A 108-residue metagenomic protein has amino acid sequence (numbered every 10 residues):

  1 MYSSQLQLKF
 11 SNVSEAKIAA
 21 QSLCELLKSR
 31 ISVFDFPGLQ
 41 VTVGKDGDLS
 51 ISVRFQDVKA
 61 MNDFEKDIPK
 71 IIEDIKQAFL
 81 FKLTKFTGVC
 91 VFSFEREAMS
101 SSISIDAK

Functional and structural regions predicted by a protein language model:
M1-S50, R54-E73, L83-K108: Short S/T/G/P-rich N-terminal loop/turn motif that feeds into the first structured element of a domain
